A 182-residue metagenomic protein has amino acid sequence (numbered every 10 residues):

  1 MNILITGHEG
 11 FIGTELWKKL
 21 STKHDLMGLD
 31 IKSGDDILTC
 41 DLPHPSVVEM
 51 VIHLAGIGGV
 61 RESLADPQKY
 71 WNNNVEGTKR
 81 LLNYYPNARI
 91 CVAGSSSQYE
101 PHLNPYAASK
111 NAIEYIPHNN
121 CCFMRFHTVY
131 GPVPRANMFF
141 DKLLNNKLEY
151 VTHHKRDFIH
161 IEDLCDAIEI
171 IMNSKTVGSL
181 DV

Functional and structural regions predicted by a protein language model:
I3-S21: N-terminal Rossmann NAD(P)H-binding glycine-rich loop of SDR-like oxidoreductase domains
T6, L29, V51-A55, I90-S96 (+1 more regions): SDR active-site strand-loop-helix element
D25-P43: Adenosine-cofactor binding site in Rossmann-like domains, unifying the SAM/SAH pocket of S-adenosylmethionine-dependent
D41-N73, S97-E100: NAD(P)H-binding glycine-rich loop region in Rossmannoid oxidoreductase-like domains and their noncatalytic homologs
G56, W71-T78, C91, S109-K110 (+1 more regions): Short alpha-helix in the Rossmann-fold core of NAD(P)-dependent oxidoreductases
K79-A107, C122: Conserved Rossmann-fold NAD(P)-dependent oxidoreductase catalytic core, especially the SDR/UDP-sugar
P105-A107, N111, Y115-C165, E169-I170: NAD(P)-dependent short-chain dehydrogenase/reductase
E149-Y150, I171-V182: Core catalytic loop region at the nicotinamide-binding pocket of NAD(P)H-dependent oxidoreductases
